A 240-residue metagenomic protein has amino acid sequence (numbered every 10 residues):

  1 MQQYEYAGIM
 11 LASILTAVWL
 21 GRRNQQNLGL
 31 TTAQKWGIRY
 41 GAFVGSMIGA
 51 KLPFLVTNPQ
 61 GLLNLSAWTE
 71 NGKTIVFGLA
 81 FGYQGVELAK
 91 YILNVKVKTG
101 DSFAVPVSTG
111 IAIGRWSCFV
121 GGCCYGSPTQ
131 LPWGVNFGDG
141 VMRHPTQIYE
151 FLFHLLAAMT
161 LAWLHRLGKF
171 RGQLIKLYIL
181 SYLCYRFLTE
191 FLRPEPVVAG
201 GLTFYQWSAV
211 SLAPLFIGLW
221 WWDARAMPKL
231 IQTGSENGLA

Functional and structural regions predicted by a protein language model:
M1-A240: Hydrophobic, membrane-interfacing alpha helices
